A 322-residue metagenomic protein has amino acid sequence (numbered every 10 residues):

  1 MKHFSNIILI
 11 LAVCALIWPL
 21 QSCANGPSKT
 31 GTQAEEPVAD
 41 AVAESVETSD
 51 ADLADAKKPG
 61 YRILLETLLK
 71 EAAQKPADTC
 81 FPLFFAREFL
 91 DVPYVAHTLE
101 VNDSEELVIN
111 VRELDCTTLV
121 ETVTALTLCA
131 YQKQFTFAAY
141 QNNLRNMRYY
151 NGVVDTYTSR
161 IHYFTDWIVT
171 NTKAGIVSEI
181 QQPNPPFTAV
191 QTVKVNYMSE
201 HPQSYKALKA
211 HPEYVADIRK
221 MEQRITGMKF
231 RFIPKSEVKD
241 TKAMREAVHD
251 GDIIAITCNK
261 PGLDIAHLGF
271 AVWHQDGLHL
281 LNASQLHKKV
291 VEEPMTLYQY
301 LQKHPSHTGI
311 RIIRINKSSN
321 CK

Functional and structural regions predicted by a protein language model:
M1-L9: Bacterial N-terminal signal peptides that target proteins for export
P19-S22: C-terminal motif of bacterial Sec signal peptides marking the signal peptidase cleavage site
A24-G26: Bacterial signal peptide processing site
A34-E121, L128: Cationic-aromatic interfacial patches
F89-R231, W273-G277, L281-Q285: Acidic/His-rich structured neighborhood in mature extracellular/periplasmic domains
F232-M244: Short alpha-helix capping/helix-loop boundary micro-motifs
A247-V248: Short, well-ordered loop/turn sites that connect or cap secondary structure elements
D252-K322: C-terminal soluble interaction/assembly domains
